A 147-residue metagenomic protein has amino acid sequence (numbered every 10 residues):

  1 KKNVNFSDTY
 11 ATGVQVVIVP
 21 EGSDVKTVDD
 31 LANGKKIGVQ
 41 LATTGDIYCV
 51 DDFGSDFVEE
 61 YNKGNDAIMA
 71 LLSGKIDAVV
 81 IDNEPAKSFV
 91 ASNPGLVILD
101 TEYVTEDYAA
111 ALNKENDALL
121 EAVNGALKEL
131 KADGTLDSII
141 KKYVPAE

Functional and structural regions predicted by a protein language model:
K1-N3, Y48-D51, L72-S73, D77-V104: A ligand-binding cleft/hinge motif common to bilobed small-molecule-binding domains
Y10, V19-K36: Flexible hinge/capping segments at coil-to-helix
A11-V19, K87-K128, V144-E147: Periplasmic-binding protein-like
G13, E21, L41-T43, K63-G64 (+1 more regions): Beta->alpha turn/N-cap motifs
I18, K36-V39, V79, A111: Short, well-ordered beta-strand segments
D24, L41, E59-S73, E106: Short helix-initiation/N-cap motifs at beta->coil->alpha
L31, L71-L72, A110, V123: Hydrophobic residues within well-ordered alpha-helices
T44-Y61, P94, I98-E102, A122-E147: Ligand-binding clefts/hinges and TM-proximal coupling segments of bilobed small-molecule sensing domains
